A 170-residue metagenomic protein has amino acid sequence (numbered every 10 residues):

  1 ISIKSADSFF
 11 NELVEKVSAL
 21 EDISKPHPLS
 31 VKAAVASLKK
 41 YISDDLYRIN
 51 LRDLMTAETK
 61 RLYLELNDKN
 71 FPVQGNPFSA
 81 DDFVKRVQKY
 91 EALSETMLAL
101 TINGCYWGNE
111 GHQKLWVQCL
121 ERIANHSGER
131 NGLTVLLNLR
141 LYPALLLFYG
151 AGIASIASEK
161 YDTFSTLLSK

Functional and structural regions predicted by a protein language model:
I1-E15: Cross-kingdom TIR/SEFIR domain
L13-P28: Winged-helix-like regulatory helical subdomains adjacent to P-loop NTPase cores
S24-K170: Long, low-complexity, intrinsically disordered terminal regions
